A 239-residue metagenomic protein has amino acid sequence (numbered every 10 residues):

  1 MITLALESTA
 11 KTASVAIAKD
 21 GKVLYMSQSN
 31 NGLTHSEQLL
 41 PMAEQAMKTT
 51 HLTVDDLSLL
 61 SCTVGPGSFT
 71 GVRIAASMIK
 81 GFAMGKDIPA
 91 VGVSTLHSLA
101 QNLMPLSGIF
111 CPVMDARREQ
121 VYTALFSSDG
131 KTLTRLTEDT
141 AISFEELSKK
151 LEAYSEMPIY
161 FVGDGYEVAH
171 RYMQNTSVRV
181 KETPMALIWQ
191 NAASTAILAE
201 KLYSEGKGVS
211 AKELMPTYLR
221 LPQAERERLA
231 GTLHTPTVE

Functional and structural regions predicted by a protein language model:
M1-V64, W189: N-terminal beta-alpha supersecondary unit
K22, P89-W189, Y218, Q223 (+1 more regions): Surface "functional belts" at beta-alpha junctions
N30-Q38, F69-R73, S77, S94 (+1 more regions): Residues at secondary-structure transition points
A46-T49, G85, N175-R179, A199-G206 (+1 more regions): Change "in soluble alpha/beta enzymes" to "in soluble alpha/beta proteins
L59, T63-A90, T95: DPxDG-like acidic metal-binding loop motif
T183-E239: Acyltransferase
